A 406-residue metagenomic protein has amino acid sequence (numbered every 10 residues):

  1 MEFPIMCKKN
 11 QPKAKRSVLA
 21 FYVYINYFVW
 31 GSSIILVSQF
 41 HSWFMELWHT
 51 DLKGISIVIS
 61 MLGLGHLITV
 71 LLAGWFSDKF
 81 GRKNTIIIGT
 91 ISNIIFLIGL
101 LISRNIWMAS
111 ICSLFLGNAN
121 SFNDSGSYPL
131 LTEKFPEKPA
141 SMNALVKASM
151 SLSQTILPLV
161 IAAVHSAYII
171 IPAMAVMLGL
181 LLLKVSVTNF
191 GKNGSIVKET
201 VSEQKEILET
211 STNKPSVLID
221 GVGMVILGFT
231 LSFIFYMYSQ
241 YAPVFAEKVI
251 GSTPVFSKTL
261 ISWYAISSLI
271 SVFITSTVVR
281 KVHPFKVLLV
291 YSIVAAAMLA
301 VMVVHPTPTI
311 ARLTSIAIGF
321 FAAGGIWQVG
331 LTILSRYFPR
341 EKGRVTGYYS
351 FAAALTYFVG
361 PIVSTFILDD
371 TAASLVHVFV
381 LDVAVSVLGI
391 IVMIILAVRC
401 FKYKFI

Functional and structural regions predicted by a protein language model:
V37-Q39, V217-S262, I266-S267: Extracytoplasmic gate region of multi-pass secondary transporters
I68-N105: Conserved MFS/SLC helix-loop-helix module at the cytosolic interface between two early adjacent transmembrane helices
T69-G81, S271-P284, L368: Helix-to-loop junctions at the C-terminal end of transmembrane segments in multipass secondary transporters
C112-S149: Cytoplasmic helix-loop-helix junction between adjacent transmembrane helices in 12-TM secondary transporters
F122-F135, G324-F338: Intracellular juxtamembrane helix-capping segments at the cytosolic ends of symmetry-related transmembrane helices
E137-K138, M142-G191: Helix-loop-helix hairpin linking two adjacent transmembrane segments in secondary transporters
H283-G330: C-terminal transmembrane helical hairpin of 12-TM major facilitator-type secondary transporters
Y337-T371: A late C-terminal transmembrane helix in Major Facilitator Superfamily
